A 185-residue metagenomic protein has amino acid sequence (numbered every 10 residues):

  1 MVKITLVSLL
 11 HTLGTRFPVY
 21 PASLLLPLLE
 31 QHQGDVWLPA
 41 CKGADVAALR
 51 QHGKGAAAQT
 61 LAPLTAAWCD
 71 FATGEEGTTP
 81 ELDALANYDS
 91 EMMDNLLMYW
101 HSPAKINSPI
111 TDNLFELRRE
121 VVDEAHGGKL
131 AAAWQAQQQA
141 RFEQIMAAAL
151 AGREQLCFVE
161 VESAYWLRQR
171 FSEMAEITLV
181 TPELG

Functional and structural regions predicted by a protein language model:
M1-G185: Compositional signal for N-terminal targeting/processing segments
